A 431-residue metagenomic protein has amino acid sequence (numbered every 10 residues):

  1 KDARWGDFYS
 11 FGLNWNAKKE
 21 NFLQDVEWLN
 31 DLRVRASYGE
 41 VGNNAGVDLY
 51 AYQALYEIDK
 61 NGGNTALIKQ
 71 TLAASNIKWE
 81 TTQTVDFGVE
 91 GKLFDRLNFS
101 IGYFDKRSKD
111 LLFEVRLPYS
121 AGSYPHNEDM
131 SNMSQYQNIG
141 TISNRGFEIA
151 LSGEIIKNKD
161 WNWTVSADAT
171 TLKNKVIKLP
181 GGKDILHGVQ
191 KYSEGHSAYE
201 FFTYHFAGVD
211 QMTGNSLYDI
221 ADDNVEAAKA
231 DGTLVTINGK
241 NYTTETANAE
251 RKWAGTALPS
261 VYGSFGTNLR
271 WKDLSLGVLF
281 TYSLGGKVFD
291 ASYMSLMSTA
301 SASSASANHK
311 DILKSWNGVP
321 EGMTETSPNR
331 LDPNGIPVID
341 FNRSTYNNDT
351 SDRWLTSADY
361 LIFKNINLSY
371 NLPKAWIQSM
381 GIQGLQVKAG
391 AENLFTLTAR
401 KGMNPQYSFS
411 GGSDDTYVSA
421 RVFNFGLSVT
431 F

Functional and structural regions predicted by a protein language model:
K1-A198, T350-F431: Extracellular/periplasmic, surface-exposed regions of secreted and cell-surface proteins
K60-T65, Y124-H126, G146, N238-E245 (+2 more regions): Active-site-adjacent bridging/hinge elements
L97-S100, V261, Y293: N-terminal hydrophobic signal/anchor transmembrane helix of membrane proteins
M130, Q137, I156-A257, V288 (+1 more regions): Conserved small-residue
S166, A249, P259-D273, K364-S369: Conserved SET/PR-domain catalytic core that frames the SAM/AdoMet-binding pocket
A254-A291: Glycine-rich, aromatic-lined ligand/substrate-binding cores of catalytic and carbohydrate-binding domains
G285-G381, L385-Q386: Extracytoplasmic gating/loop element in the C-terminal half of outer-membrane beta-barrel translocons and assembly
